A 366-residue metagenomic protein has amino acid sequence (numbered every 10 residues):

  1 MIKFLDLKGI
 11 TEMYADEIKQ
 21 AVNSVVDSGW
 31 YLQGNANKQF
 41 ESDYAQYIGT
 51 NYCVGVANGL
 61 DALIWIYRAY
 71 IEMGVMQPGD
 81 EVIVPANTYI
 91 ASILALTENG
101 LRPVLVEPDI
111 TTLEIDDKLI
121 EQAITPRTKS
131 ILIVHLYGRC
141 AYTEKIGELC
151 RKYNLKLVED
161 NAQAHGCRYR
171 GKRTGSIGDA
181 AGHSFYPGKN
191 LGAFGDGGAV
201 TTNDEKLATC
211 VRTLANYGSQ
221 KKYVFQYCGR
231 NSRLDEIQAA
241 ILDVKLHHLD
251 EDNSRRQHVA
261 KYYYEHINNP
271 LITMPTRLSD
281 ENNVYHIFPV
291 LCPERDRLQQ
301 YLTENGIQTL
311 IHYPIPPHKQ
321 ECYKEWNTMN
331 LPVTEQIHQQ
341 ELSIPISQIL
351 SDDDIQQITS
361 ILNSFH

Functional and structural regions predicted by a protein language model:
M1-W30, N305, P345: N-terminal "arm"/small-domain region of PLP-dependent enzymes with the aminotransferase-like
K8, N37-S42, Y47-V54, L60 (+6 more regions): PLP-dependent aminotransferase class I/II
W30, G34-E81, A95-N99, L105-E107 (+1 more regions): Phosphate-binding glycine-rich loop
I71-L136, C140-E159, R168: PLP-dependent aminotransferase-like
I83, V104, L157-V158, G182 (+2 more regions): Structural detector of well-ordered beta-strand residues that form the stable sheet scaffold of enzyme domains
P108-T112, Q163, P314-P317: Short, acidic/turn-prone active-site loops that include or flank metal/cofactor- and phosphate-binding residues
E159-F194, K221-Q226: Conserved active-site segment immediately N-terminal to the catalytic lysine that forms the internal aldimine
H183-S184, G198-N203, D243: Short beta-strand-to-turn element immediately C-terminal to the catalytic PLP-Schiff-base lysine in fold type I
